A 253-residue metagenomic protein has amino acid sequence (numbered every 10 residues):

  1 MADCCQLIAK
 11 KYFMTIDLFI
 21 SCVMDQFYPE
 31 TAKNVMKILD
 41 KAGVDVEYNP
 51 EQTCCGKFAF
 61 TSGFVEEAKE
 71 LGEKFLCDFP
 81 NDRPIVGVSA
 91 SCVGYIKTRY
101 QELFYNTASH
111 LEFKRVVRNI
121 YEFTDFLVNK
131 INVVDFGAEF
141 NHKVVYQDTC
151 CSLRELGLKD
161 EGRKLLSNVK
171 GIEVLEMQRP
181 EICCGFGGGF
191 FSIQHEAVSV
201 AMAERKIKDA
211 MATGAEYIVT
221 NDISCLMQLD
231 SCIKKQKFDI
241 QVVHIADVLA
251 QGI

Functional and structural regions predicted by a protein language model:
C5-I253: Iron-sulfur cluster-binding electron-transfer modules in prokaryotic oxidoreductases
